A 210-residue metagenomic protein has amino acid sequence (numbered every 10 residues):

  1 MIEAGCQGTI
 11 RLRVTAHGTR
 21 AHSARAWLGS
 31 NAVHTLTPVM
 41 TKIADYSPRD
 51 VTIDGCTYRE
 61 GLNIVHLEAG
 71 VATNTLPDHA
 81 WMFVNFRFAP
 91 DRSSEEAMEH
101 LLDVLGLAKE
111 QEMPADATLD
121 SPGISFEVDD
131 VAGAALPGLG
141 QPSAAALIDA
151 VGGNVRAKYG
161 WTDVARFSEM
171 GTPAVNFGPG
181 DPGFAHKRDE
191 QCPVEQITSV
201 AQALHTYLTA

Functional and structural regions predicted by a protein language model:
I2-A210: Metal-dependent amide/peptide-bond hydrolase catalytic core, centered on the "pita-bread" metallohydrolase fold
